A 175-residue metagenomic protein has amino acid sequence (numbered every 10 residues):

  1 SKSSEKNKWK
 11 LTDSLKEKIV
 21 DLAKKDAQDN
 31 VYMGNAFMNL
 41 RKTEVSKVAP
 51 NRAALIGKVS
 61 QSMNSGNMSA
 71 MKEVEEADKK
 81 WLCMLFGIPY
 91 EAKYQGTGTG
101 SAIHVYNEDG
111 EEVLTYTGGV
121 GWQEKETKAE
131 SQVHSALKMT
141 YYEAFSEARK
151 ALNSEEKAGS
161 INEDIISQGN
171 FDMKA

Functional and structural regions predicted by a protein language model:
S1-A175: Type III/flagellar secretion export determinants
